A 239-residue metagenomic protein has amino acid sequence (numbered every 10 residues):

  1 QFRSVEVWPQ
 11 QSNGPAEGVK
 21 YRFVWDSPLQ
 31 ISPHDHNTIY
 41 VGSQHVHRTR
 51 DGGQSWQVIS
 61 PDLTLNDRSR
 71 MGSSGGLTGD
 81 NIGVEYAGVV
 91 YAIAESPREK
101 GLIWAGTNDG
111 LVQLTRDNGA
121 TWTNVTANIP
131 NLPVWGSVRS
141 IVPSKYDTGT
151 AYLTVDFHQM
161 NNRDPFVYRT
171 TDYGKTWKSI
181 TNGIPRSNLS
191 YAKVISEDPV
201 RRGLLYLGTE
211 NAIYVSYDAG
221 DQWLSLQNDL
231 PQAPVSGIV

Functional and structural regions predicted by a protein language model:
Q1-V239: Beta-propeller blade termini and top-face loops
